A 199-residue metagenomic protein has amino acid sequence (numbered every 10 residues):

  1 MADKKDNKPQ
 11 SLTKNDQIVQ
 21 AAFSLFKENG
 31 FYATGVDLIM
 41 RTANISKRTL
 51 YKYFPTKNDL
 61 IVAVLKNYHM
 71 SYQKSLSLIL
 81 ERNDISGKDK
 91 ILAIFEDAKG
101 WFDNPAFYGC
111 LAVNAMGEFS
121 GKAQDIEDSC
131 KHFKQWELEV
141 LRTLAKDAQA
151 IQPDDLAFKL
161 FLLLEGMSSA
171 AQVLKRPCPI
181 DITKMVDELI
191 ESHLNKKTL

Functional and structural regions predicted by a protein language model:
M1-N29, A33-I45, D59: Basic, helix-initiating cap at the start of DNA-binding domains
N44-F54: Short hydrophobic/aromatic patch on the recognition helix
N58-L60, A115: A secondary-structure capping/hinge motif
A63, N67, S77-N104, D147 (+1 more regions): Hydrophobic alpha-helical connector segments
Q73, D89-L92, K122-D147, F158: Amphipathic alpha-helical packing segments from all-alpha helical-bundle domains
N83, F119, A171-L174: Secondary-structure edge/capping motif, primarily at the C-terminal ends of alpha-helices and the immediately following
D103-Q124, D128: Amphipathic alpha-helical segments used for helix-helix packing
E127-K131, D147-H193, K197-L199: Hydrophobic/aromatic-rich alpha-helical bundle segments in the mid-to-C-terminal region
